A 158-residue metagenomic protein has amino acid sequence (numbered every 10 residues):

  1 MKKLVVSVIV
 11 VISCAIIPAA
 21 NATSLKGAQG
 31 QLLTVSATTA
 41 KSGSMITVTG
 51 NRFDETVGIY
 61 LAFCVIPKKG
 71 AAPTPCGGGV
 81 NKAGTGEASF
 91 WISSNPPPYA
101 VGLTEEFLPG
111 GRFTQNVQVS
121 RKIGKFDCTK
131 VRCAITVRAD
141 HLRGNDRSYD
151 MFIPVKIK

Functional and structural regions predicted by a protein language model:
M1-T23, G50: Secretory targeting and sorting signals
T23-K158: Extended, solvent-exposed regions of the mature portions of secreted/cell-surface glycoproteins
